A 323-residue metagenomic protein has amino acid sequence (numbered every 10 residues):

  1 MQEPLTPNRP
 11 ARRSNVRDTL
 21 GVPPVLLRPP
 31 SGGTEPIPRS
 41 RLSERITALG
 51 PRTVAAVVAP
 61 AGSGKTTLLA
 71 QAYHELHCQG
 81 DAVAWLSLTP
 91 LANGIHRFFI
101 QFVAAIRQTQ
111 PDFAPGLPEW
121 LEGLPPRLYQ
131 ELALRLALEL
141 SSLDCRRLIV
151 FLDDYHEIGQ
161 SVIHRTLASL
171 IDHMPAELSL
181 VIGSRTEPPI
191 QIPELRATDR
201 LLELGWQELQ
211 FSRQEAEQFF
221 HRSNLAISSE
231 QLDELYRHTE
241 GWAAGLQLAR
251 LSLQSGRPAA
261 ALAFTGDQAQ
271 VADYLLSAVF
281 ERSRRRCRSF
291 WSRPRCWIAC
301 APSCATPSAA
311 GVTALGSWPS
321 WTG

Functional and structural regions predicted by a protein language model:
P4, D18-G21, V25-L26, P38-L42 (+5 more regions): Alpha-helical sensor/transducer elements of the RecA-like P-loop NTPase core
N8-I46, P115-L121, Q218: Conserved adenine-nucleotide phosphate-binding loops and their immediately adjacent elements
T19, E139, R196-A197, L201-Q207 (+4 more regions): Loop-to-helix "switch" segment enriched in basic and acidic residues adjacent to catalytic/ligand pockets
L42, S289-C296: Short alpha-helical "packing" element that flanks the helix-turn-helix/winged-helix DNA-binding module
T53-A70: Walker A/P-loop nucleotide-binding motif
L68-R147, Y155-G159: Conserved phosphate-binding/catalytic loops and adjacent sensor/switch elements of nucleotide-binding enzymes, spanning
I95-V103, R213-E217, H221, P302: An amphipathic alpha-helix signature
